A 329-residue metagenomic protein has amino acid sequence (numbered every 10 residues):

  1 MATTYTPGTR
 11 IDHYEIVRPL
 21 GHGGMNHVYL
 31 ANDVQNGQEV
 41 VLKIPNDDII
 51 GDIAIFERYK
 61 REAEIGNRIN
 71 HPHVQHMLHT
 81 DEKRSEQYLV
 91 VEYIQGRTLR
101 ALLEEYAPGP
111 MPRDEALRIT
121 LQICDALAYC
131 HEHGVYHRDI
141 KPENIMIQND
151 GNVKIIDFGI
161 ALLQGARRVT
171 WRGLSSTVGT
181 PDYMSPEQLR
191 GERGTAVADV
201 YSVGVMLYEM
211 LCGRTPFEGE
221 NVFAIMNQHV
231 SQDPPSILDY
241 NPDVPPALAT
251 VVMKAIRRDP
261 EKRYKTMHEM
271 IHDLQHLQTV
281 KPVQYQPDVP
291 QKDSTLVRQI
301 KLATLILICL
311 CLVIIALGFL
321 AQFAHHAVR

Functional and structural regions predicted by a protein language model:
N46-R68: AlphaC helix of the eukaryotic protein kinase fold
T80: Activation-segment/catalytic-loop signature of the eukaryotic protein kinase fold
R84-T98, L102: Conserved short submotifs of the Hanks-type protein kinase catalytic core that shape the nucleotide-binding pocket
R100-M111: AlphaC helix of the protein kinase catalytic domain
I119-T120: Activation segment signature within eukaryotic-like protein kinase domains
D125-V135: Protein kinase catalytic-loop region centered on the HRD/HxD motif
D150-N152, I156-R193: Activation segment of protein kinases
T180-V283: C-terminal lobe helix-coil module of Hanks-type protein kinase domains
